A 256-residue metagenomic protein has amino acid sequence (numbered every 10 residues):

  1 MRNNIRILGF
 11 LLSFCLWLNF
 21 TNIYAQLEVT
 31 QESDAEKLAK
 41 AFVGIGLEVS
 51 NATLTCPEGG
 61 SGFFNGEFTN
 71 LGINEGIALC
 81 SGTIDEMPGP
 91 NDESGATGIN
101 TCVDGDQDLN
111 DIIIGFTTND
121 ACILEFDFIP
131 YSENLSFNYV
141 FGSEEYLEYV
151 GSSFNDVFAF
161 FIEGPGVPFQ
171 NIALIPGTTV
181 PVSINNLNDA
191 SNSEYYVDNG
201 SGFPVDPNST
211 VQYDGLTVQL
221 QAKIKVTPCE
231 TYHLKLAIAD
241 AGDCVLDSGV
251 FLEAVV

Functional and structural regions predicted by a protein language model:
M1-V29: Bacterial Sec-dependent N-terminal signal peptides
Q26-V256: Aromatic (Trp/Tyr/Phe) and Gly/Pro-enriched flexible surface segments
